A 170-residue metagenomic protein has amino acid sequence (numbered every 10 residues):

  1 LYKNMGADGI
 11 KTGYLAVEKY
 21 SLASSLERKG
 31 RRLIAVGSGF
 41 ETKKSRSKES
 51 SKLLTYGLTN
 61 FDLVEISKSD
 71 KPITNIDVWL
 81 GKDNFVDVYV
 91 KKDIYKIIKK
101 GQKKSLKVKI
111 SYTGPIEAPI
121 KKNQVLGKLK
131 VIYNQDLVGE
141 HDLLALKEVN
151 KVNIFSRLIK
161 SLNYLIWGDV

Functional and structural regions predicted by a protein language model:
L1-V170: Domain-terminus/edge residues, biased toward the C-terminal soluble/receptor-binding domains of extracytoplasmic
